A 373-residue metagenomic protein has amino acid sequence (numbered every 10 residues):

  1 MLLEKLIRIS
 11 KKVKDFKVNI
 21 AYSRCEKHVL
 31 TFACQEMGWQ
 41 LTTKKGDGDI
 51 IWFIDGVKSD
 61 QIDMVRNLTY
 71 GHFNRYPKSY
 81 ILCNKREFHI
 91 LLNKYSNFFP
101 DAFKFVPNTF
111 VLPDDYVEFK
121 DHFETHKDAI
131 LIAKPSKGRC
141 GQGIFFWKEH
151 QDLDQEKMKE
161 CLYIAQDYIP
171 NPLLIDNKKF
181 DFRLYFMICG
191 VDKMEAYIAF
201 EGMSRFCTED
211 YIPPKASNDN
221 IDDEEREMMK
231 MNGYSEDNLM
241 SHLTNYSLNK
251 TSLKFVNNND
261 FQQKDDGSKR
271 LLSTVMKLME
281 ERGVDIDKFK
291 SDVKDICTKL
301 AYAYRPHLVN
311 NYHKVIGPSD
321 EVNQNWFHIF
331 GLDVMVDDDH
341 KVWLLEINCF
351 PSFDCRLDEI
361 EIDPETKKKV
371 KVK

Functional and structural regions predicted by a protein language model:
L3-I130, K137-R139, E149, I175: Conserved N-proximal alpha/beta basic substrate-recognition cap immediately N-terminal to, or forming the N-lobe
L41-K45, Y70, F99-F103, Y304-V315 (+2 more regions): Short, flexible/disordered secondary-structure transition segments
E118, H122-L332, V336-W343, N348 (+1 more regions): Catalytic core of tubulin tyrosine ligase-like
F350-S352: A short acidic/small-residue loop/turn micro-motif
